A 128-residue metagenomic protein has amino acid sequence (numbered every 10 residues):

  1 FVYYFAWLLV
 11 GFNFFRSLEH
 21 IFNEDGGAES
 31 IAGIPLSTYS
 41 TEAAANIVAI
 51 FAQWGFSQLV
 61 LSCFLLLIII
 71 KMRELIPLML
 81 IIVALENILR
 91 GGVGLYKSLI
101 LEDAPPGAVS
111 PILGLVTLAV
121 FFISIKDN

Functional and structural regions predicted by a protein language model:
F1-N23: N-terminal signal-anchor transmembrane alpha helix
I21-I31, A84: Membrane-helix interface motif
I31-L66: Core segments of alpha-helical transmembrane spans in multipass integral membrane proteins
A32-I34, I100-I112: Non-cytosolic membrane-interface motifs at loop->transmembrane helix junctions
S62-P77: Juxtamembrane helix-break-helix junctions at the cytosolic face of small multi-pass alpha-helical membrane proteins
P77-L95: Hydrophobic alpha-helical membrane segments
L115-N128: Membrane-water interface at the C-terminal end of transmembrane alpha helices
